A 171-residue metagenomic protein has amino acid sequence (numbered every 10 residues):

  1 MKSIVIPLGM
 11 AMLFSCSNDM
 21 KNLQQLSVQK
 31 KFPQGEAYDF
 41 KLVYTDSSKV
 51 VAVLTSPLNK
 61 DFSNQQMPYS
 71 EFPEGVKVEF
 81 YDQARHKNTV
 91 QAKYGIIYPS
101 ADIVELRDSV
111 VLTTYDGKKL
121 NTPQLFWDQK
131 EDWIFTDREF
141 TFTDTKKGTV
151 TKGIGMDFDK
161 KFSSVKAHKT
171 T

Functional and structural regions predicted by a protein language model:
M1-T171: Mature-chain termini and adjacent capping regions
